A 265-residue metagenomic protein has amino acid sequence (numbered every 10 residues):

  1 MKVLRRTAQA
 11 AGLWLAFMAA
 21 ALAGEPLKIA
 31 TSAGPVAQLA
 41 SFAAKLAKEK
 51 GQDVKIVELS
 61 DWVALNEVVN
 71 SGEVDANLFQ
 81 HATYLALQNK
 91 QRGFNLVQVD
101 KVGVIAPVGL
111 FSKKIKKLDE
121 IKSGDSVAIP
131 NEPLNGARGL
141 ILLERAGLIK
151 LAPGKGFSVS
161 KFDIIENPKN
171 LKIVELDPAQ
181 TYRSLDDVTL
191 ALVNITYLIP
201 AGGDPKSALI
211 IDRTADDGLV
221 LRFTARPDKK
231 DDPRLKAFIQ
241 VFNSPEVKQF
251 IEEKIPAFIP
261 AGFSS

Functional and structural regions predicted by a protein language model:
A21-K28, A47-K48, L118-G124: Immediate post-signal peptide segment of exported/extracytoplasmic ligand-binding proteins
A30-K55: Short, polar/charged alpha-helical segment
G34, E58-W62, G72, N77-A86 (+3 more regions): Beta->alpha turn/N-cap motifs
V57-E67, K155-R183: Short helix-initiation/N-cap motifs at beta->coil->alpha
L87-V99, K113-I115, L185-D187, L192 (+1 more regions): Ligand-binding "clamshell"
V99-K150, K248: A conserved helix-loop-strand patch within extracytoplasmic ligand-binding domains of the periplasmic binding
P107-L118, L219-D232: A bilobed periplasmic-binding-protein/Venus flytrap-type ligand-binding module shared by bacterial periplasmic
N135-E144, R234, F242-G262: Periplasmic-binding protein-like
